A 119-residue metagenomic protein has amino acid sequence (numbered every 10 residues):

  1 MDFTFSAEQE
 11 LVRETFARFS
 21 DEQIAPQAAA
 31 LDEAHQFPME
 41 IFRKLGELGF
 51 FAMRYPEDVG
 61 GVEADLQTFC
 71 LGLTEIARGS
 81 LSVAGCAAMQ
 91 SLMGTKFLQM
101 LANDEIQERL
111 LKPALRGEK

Functional and structural regions predicted by a protein language model:
M1-E8: Intrinsic disorder at enzyme termini
E8-E22: A non-catalytic, amphipathic alpha-helix used as a structural packing/dimerization or gating element in enzyme scaffolds
Q23-K119: Glycine-rich flavin
